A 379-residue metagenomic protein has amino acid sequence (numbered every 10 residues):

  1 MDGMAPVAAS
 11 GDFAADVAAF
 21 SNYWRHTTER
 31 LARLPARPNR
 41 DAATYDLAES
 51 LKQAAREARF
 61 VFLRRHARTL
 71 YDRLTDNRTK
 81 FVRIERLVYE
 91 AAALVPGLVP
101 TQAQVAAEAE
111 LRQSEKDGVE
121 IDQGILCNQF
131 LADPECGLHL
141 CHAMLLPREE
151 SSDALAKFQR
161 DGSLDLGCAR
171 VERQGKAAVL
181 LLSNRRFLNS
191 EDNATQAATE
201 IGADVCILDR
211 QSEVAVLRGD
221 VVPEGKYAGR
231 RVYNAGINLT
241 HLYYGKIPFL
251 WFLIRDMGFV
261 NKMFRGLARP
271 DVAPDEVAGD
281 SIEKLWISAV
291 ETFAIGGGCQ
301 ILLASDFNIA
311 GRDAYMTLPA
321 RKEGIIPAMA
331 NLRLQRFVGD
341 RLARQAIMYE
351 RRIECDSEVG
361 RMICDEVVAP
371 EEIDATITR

Functional and structural regions predicted by a protein language model:
D2-R37, L51-K52, R59, H66: N-terminal, non-catalytic alpha-helical interaction modules of very large eukaryotic scaffold proteins
S21-T44, A48-L51, G311-A314, C364-R379: C-terminal long alpha-helix characteristic of the crotonase
A43-Y89: N-terminal intrinsically disordered, low-complexity regulatory domains of eukaryotic DNA/chromatin-associated proteins
K52, R56, R86-S114, V260-E323: Glycine-rich beta-to-alpha active-site loop
T79-S151: Eukaryotic intrinsically disordered, low-complexity, charge-rich
D122-V221, Y227: Conserved CoA-thioester-binding segment of acyl-CoA-metabolizing enzymes
L180-L182, A198-I282, W286-I287, G311-Y315: A structural preference for short, pocket-lining loop segments at secondary-structure junctions
P274-R379: Crotonase-fold acyl-CoA enzyme core
